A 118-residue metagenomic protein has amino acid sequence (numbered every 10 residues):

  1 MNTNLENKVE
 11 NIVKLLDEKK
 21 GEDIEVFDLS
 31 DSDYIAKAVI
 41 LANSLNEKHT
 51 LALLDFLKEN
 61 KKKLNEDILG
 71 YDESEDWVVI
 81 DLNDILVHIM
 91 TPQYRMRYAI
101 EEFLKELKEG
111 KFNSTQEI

Functional and structural regions predicted by a protein language model:
M1-A36, L45-V78, P92-R95, L104-I118: Polybasic/polar functional segments that serve as interface/processing modules
I80-N83: Active-site beta-strand termini and strand-to-loop segments that position acidic
I85-L86, P92: C-terminal edge-of-domain segments
